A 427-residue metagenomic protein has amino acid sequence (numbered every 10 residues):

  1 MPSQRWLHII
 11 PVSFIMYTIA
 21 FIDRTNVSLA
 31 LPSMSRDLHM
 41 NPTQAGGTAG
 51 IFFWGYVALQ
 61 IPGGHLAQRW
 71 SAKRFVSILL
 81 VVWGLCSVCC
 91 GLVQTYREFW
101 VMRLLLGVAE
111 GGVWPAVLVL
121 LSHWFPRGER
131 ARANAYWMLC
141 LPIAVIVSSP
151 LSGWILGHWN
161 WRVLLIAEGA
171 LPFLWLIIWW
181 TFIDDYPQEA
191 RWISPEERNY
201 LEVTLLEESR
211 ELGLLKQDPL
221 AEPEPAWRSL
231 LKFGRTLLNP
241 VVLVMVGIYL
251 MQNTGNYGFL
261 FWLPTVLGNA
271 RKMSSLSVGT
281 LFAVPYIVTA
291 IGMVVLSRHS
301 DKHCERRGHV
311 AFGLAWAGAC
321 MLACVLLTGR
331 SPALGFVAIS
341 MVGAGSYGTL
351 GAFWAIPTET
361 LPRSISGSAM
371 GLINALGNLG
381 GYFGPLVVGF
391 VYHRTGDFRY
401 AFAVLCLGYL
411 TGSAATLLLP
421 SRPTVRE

Functional and structural regions predicted by a protein language model:
V27-S28, G234-M293, L350, W354: Extracytoplasmic gate region of multi-pass secondary transporters
H39, S71, L92-E98, A109 (+5 more regions): Helix-breaking motifs and short loop linkers at transmembrane-helix boundaries and internal kinks in secondary membrane
A58-R97: Conserved MFS/SLC helix-loop-helix module at the cytosolic interface between two early adjacent transmembrane helices
L59-S71, M293-E305, Y392: Helix-to-loop junctions at the C-terminal end of transmembrane segments in multipass secondary transporters
R69-L80, D301-L314: Cytoplasmic membrane-interface "Motif A"-like loop-to-helix N-cap segments of 12-TM Major Facilitator Superfamily
M102-C140: Cytoplasmic helix-loop-helix junction between adjacent transmembrane helices in 12-TM secondary transporters
W137-A190: Helix-loop-helix hairpin linking two adjacent transmembrane segments in secondary transporters
R306-I356: C-terminal transmembrane helical hairpin of 12-TM major facilitator-type secondary transporters
